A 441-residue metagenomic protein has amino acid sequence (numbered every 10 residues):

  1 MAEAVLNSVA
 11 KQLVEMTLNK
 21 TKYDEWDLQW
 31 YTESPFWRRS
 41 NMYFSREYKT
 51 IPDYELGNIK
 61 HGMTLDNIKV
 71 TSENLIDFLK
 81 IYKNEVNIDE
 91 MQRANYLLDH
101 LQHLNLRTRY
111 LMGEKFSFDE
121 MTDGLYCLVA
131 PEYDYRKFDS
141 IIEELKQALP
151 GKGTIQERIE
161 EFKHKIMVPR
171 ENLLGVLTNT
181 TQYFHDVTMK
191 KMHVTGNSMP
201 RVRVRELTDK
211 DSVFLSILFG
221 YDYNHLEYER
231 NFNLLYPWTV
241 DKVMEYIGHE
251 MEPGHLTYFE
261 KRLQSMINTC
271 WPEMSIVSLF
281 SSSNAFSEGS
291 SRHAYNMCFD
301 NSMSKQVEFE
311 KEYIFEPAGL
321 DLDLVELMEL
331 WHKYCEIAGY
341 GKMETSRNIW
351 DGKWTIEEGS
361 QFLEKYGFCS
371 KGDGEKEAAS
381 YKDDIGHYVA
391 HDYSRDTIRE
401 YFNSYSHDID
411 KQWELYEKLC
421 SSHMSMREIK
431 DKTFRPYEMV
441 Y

Functional and structural regions predicted by a protein language model:
M1-Y441: N-terminal maturation segment of proteins
